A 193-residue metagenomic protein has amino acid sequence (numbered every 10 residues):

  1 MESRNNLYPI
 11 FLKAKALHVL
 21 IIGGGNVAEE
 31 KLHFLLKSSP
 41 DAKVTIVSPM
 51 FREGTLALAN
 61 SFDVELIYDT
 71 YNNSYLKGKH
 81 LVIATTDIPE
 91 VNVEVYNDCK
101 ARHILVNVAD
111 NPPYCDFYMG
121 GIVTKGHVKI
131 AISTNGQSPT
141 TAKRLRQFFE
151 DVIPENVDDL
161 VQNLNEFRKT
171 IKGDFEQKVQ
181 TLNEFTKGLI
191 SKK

Functional and structural regions predicted by a protein language model:
M1-A14, M119-G120: A short, basic/flexible loop-to-alpha-helix module at the beginning of a structural domain
I10-H33, N163-F175: Glycine-rich adenosine-cofactor-binding loop
N26-V27, E90, G136: Residue-level detector of alpha-helix initiation sites
E30, S38-L58: NAD(P)-binding Rossmann-fold cofactor-contacting core
N60-K77: Glycine-rich, highly charged phosphate/nucleotide-binding loops
L81-D87, N92-Y118: ADP-ribose/adenylate-binding Rossmann-like module
L105-D158: E1/E1-like adenylate-forming module used to activate ubiquitin-like modifiers and sulfur-carrier proteins
G136-K193: An accessory alpha-helical subdomain
